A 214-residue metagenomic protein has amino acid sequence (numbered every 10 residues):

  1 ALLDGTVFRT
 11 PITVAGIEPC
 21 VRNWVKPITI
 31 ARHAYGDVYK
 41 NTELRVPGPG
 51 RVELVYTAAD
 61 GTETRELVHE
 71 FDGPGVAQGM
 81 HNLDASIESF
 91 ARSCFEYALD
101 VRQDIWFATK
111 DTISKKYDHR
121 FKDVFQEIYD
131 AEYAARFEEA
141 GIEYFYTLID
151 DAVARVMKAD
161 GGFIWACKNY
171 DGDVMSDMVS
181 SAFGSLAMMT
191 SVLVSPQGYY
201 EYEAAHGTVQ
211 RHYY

Functional and structural regions predicted by a protein language model:
A1-E63, Y170-G172: N-terminal glycine-rich phosphate/adenylate-binding segment common to multiple enzyme folds
I17, N23-P27, G50-V52, V101-D104 (+6 more regions): Short coil/turn connectors at secondary-structure junctions
K40-L44, K116-F121, V156-A159, D177-S180: Short acidic, glycine/serine/threonine-rich loops at helix termini
L44-V52, F121-I128, A182-V192: A glycine- and small-aliphatic-rich helix-loop capping segment at beta-alpha/alpha-beta transitions that lines
L54-G61, E66-T147: Glycine-rich phosphate/diphosphate-binding loop of Rossmann-like nucleotide-binding domains
F121-W165, N169, V174, G198-Y200: Active-site rim loops that border cofactor/substrate pockets in soluble metabolic enzymes
V156-Y214: Glycine-rich phosphate/nucleotide-binding loop
